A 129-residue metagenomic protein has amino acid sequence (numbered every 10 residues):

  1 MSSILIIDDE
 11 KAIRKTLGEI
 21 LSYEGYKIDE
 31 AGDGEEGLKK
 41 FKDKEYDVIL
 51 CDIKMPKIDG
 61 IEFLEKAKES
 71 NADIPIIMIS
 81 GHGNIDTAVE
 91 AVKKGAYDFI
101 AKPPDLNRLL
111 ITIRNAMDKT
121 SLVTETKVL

Functional and structural regions predicted by a protein language model:
D8, D52: Active-site residues of response regulator receiver
K11-D29: Two-component/phosphorelay signaling modules centered on CheY-like receiver
E30-K39, G60: Helix N-cap/capping motif at the beta->alpha junctions
K39, I61-D73, E90: Short amphipathic alpha-helix used as the core "switch/output" element in two-component signaling
K44-L50: Active-site beta3 strand of CheY-like receiver
M55: Receiver (REC) domain active-site loop signature in two-component systems and cognate sites in sensor histidine kinases
